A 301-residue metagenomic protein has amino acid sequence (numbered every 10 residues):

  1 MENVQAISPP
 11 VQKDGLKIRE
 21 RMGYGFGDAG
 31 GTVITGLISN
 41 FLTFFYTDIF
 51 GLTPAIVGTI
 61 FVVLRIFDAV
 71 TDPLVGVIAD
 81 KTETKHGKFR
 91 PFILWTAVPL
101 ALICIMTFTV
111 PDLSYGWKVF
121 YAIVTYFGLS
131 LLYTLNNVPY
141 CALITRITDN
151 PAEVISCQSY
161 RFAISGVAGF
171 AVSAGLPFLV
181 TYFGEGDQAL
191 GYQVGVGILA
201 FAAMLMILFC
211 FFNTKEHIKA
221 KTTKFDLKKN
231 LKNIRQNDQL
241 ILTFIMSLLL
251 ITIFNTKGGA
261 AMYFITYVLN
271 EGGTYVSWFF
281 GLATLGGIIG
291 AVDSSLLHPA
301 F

Functional and structural regions predicted by a protein language model:
E2-F301: Membrane-embedded alpha-helical bundles of multi-pass transporters/translocases, especially carrier/permease families
